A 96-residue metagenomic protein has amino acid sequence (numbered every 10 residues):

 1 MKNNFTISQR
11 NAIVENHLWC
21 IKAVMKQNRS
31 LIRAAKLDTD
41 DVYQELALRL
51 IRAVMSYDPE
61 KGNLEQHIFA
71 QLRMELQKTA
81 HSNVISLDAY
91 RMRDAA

Functional and structural regions predicted by a protein language model:
M1-L87: Alpha-helical promoter-recognition and RNA polymerase-docking modules of transcription initiation factors, dominated by
A89-A96: Internal acidic/polar
